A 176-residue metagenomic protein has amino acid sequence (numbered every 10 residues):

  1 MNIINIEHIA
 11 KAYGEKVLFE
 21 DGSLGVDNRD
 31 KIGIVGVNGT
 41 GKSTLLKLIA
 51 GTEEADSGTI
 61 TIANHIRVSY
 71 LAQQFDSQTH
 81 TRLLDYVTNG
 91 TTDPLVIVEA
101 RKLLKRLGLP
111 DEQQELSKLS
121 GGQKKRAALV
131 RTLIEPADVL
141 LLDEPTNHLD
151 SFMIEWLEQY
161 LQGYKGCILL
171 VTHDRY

Functional and structural regions predicted by a protein language model:
M1-Y176: ABC ATP-binding cassette signature C-motif
